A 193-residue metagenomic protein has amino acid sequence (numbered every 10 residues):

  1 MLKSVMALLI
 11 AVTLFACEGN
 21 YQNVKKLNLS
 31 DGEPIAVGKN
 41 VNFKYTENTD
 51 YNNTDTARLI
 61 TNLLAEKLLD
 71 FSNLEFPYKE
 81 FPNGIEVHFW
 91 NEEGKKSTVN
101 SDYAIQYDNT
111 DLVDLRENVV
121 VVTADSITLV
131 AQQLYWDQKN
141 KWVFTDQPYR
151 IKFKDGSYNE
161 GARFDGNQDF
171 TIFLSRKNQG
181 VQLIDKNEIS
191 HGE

Functional and structural regions predicted by a protein language model:
M1-E193: Mature-chain termini and adjacent capping regions
